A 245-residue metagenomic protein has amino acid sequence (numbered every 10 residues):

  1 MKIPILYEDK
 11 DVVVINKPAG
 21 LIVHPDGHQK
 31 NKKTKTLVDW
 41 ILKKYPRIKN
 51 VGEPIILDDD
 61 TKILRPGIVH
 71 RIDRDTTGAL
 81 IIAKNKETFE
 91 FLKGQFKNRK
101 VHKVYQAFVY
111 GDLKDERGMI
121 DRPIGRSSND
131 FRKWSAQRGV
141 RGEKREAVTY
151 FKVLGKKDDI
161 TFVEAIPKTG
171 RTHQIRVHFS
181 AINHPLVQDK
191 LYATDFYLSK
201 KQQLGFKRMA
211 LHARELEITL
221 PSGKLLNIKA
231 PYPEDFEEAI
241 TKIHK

Functional and structural regions predicted by a protein language model:
M1-F131, V140-R145, Y232, E237-I243: RNA pseudouridine synthases
M1-V12, P18-H24, N31, R176-K245: Pseudouridine synthases involved in rRNA/tRNA modification
I5, F151-G155: Short amphipathic beta-strand and strand-loop transition segments with alternating hydrophobic
V12, D158-I160: A generic structural signal for beta-strand entry/edge sites
L92, R171-F179: Short beta-strand segments enriched for Tyr within beta-sheet-rich domains, predominantly fibronectin type III
G118, R122, A147-T149, T161 (+2 more regions): Short beta-strand segments
F131-S135, R145-E146, D195-K201: Short Pro/Gly-enriched beta-strand edge/turn motifs at strand-loop
V163-I166: Short histidine-centered loop motifs in beta-beta connectors
